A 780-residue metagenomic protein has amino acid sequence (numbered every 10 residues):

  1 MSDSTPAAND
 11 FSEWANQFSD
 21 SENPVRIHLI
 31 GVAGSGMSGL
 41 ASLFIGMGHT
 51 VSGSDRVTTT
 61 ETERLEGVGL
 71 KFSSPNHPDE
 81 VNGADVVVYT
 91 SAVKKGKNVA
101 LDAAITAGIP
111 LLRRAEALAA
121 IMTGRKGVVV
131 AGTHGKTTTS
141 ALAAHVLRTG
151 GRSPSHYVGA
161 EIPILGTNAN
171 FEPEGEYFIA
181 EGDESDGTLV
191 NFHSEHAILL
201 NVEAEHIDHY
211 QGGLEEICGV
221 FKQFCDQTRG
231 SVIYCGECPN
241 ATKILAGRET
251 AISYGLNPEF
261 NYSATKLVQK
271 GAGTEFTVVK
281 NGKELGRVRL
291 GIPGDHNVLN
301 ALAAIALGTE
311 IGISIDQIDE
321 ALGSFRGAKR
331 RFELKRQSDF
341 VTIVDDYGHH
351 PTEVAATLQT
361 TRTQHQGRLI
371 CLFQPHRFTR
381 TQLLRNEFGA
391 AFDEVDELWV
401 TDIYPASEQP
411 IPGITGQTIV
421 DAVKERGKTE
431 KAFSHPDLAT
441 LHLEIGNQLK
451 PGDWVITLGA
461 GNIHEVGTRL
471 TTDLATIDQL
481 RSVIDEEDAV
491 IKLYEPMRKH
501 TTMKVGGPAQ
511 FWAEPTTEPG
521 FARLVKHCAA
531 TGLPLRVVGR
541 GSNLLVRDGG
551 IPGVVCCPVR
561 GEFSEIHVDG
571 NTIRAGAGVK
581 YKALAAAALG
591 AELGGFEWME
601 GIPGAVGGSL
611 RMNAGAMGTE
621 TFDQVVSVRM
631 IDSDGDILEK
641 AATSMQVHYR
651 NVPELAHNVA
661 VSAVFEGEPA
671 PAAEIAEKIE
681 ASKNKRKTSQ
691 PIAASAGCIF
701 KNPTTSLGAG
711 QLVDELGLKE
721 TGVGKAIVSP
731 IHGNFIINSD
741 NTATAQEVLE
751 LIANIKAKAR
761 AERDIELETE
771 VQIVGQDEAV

Functional and structural regions predicted by a protein language model:
M1-A117, P239, F260-T265, L285 (+1 more regions): N-terminal leader/targeting and accessory segments in enzymes
S12-H28, G36, L43, M47 (+3 more regions): Nucleotide phosphate-binding/pyrophosphate-handling subdomain across enzymes that bind or process nucleotide phosphates
F18, L43-G46, E66, E80 (+5 more regions): Phosphate-binding loop of NTP-binding sites
G127-G132, K582-V626, S695, K701: A gly/ser-rich beta-alpha-beta helix-loop segment of oxidoreductase catalytic cores
T250, G389-P451: C-terminal helical cap/extension that packs against the catalytic core of soluble nucleotide-cofactor enzymes
L480-V606: Anion-binding (especially nucleotide phosphate/pyrophosphate-binding) glycine-rich loop and adjoining beta-alpha core
L493, L544, I631-V780: Phosphate/pyrophosphate- and phosphate-bearing ligand-binding catalytic cores of soluble enzymes
G506, A513-E518, L545-S564, R611-A642 (+1 more regions): Structural signature of FAD isoalloxazine-binding scaffolds in flavoprotein oxidoreductases
